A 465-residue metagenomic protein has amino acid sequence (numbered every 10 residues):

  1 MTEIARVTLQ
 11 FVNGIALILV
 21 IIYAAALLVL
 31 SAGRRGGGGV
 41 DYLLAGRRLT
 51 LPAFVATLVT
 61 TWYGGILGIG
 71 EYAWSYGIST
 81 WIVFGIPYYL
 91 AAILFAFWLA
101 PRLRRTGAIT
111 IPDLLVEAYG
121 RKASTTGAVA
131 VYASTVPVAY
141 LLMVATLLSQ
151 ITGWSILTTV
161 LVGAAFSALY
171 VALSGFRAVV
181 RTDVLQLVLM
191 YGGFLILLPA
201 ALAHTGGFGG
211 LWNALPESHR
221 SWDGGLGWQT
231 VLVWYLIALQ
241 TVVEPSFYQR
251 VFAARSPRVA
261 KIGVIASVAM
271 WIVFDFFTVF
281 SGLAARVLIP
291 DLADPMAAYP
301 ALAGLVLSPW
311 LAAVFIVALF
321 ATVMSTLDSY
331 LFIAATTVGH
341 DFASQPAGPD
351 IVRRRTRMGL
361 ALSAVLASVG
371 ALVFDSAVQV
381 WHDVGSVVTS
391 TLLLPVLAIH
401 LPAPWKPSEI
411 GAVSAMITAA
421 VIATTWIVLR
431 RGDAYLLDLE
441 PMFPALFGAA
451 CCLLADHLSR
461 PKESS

Functional and structural regions predicted by a protein language model:
T2-A32, E409-S465: A generic transmembrane alpha-helix motif of multi-pass inner-membrane proteins
T2-L67, V171-R177, L187, G193-I196 (+1 more regions): Membrane-interface "cap" regions at the ends of multi-pass membrane proteins
I21, A128-A139, L189-A200, V231 (+5 more regions): Selective recognition of specific alpha-helical transmembrane segments in multi-pass small-molecule
L27, V83-V171, L236-I237, A321-D328: Helix-loop-helix module between adjacent transmembrane segments
L30-R35, S134-P137, L141, S149-V162 (+6 more regions): Hydrophobic alpha-helical segments and their helix-loop junctions in multi-pass secondary transporters
L43-G107, Y235-I237, F247, A253-D291 (+1 more regions): Membrane-interface helix-loop-helix modules in multi-pass membrane proteins
A108-P112, V116, G175-V184, V243-V273 (+5 more regions): Hydrophobic, small-residue-rich membrane helices and short re-entrant helix-turn-helix hairpins that build
A118-T125, G339-D375: Loop-to-transmembrane helix boundary motifs in multi-pass membrane proteins
